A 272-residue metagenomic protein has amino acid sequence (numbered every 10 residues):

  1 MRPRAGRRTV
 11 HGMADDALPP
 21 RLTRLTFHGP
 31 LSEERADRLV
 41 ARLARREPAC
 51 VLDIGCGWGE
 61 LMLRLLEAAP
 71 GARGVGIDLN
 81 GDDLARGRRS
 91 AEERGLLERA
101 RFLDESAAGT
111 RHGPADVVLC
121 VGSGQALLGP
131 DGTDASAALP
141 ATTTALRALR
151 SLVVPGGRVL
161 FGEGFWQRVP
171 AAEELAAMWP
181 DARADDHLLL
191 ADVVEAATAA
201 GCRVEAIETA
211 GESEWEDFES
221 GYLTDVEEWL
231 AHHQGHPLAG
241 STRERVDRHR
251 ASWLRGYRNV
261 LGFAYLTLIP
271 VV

Functional and structural regions predicted by a protein language model:
G29-E47: Conserved alpha-helix/loop element of class I SAM-dependent methyltransferases that forms part of the SAM/SAH-binding
P48-G57: Conserved class I S-adenosyl-L-methionine
M62-A108: Class I SAM-dependent methyltransferase SAM/SAH-binding core
A108-V118: A short acidic, Gly/Pro-enriched loop at the edge of an enzyme's catalytic core that lines a small-molecule cofactor
V117-P140: A short SAM/SAH-binding and catalytic strip from SAM-dependent methyltransferases
A137-R158: A short glycine-rich, Lys/Arg-flanked "PGG" loop and its adjoining helix->strand segment in the class I
G164-A184: Short, glycine-/aromatic-enriched active-site segment of Class I SAM-dependent methyltransferases
E208-V272: Conserved Class I S-adenosyl-L-methionine
